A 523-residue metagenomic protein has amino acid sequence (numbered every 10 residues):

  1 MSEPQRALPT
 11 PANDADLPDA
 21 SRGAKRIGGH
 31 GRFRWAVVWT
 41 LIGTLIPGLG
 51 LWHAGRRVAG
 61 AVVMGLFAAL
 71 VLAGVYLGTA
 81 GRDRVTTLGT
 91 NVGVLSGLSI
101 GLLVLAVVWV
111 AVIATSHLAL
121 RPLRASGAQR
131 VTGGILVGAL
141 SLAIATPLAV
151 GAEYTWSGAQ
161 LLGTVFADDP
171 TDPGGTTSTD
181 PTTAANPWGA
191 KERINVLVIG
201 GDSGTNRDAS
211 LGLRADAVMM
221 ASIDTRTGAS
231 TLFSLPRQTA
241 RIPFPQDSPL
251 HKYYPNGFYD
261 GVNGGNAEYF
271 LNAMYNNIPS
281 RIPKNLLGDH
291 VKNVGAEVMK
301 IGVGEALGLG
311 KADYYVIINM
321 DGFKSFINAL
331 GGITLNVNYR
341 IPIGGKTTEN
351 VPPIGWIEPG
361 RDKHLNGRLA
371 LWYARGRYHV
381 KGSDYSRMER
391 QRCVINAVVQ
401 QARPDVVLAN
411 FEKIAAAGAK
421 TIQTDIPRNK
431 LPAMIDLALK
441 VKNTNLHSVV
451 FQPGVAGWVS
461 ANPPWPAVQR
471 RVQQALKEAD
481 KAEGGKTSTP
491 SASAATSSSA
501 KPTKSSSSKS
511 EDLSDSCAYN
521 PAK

Functional and structural regions predicted by a protein language model:
M1-R26: Acidic/Ser-Thr/Pro-Gly-rich, low-complexity N-terminal segments of Actinobacterial cell-envelope proteins
H30-A59, M64: Hydrophobic, aromatic-rich membrane-embedded alpha-helical segments
G31, A54, G89-S96, V131: Juxtamembrane loop-transmembrane helix junctions in multi-pass integral membrane proteins, especially the extracellular
W39, G43, L103-W109, M320: Hydrophobic alpha-helical transmembrane segments
G50-V58, W109-T132: Cytoplasmic membrane-interface segments at the C-terminal ends of transmembrane helices
A68-L120: Membrane-embedded alpha-helical segments of integral membrane proteins
S126-Q160: Internal/C-terminal transmembrane anchor helices
Y154-K523: Non-catalytic, solvent-exposed segments at the cell envelope interface
